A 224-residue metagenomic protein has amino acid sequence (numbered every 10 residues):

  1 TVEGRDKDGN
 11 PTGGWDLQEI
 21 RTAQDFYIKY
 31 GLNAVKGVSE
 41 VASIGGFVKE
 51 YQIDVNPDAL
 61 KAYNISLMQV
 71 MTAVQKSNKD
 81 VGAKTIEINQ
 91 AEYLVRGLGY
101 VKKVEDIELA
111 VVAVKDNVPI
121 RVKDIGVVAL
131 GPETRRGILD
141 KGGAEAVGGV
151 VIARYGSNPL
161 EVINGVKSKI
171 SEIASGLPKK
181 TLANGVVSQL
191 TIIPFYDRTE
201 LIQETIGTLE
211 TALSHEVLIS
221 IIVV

Functional and structural regions predicted by a protein language model:
T1-D8, V48-R136, S168: Helix/segment boundary signal
T1-S77, G185-V187, T199, E204 (+1 more regions): A structural signal for conserved, well-ordered secondary-structure elements that form binding/interaction cores
G13, L17, R21-D25, Y63 (+5 more regions): Solvent-exposed, acidic/flexible segments
F26, Y30-V38, A73-D80, A110-A113 (+6 more regions): Conserved, well-folded catalytic cores of nucleic-acid-processing and energy-transducing macromolecular machines
Y30-F47, T72-Y93, D116, D124 (+2 more regions): Short beta-strand elements
A34-V35, F47-V48, S66-M68, S77-D80 (+6 more regions): Glycine-rich loops and low-complexity Gly/Arg-rich segments that provide flexible linkers or classic glycine-based
L139-V224: Hydrophobic regular secondary-structure detector
